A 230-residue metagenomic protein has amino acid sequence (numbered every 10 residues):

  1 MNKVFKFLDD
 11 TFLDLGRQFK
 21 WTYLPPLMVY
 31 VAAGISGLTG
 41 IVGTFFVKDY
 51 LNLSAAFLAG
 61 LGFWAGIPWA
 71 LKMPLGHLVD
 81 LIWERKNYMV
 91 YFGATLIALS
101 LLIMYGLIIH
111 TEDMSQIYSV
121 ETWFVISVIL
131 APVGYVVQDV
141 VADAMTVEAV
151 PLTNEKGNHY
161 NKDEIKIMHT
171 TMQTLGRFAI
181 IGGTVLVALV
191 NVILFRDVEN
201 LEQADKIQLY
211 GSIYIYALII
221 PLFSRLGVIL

Functional and structural regions predicted by a protein language model:
M1-T22, L99, I103, I108-V125 (+2 more regions): Intracellular loop-helix junctions on the cytosolic face of multi-pass helical membrane proteins
N2-W69, L130: Helix-loop boundary and gating motifs at the non-cytosolic
L27, A59-G60, Y91, I167-T174: Conserved glycine-rich helix-kink/hinge and helix-boundary motifs of the Major Facilitator Superfamily
L27-V31, F63, A94-T95, I129 (+3 more regions): Residue-level signature of the transmembrane alpha-helical core of multi-pass small-molecule transporters
F45, M73-D80, A188-I193: Small-residue-mediated transmembrane helix hinge/kink sites in multi-pass secondary transporters
A59-I82, A94, A98-L99: Central cavity-lining transmembrane alpha-helices of secondary-active solute carriers, predominantly the Major
N87-M104: Structural signature of the two symmetry-related core transmembrane helices
